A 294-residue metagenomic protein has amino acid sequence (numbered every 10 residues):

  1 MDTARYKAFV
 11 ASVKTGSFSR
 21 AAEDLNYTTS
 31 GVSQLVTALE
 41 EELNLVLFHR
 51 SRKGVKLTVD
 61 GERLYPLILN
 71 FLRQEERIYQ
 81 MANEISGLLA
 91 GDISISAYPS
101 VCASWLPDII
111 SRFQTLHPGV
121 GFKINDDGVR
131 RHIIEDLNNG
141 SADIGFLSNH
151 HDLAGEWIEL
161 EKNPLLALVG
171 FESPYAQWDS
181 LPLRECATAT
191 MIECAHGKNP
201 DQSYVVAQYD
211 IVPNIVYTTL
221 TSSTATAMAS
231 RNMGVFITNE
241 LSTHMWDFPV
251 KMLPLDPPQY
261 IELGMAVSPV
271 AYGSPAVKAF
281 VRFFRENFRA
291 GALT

Functional and structural regions predicted by a protein language model:
A11-Y27: Short helix-boundary/capping micro-motifs
F18, E40-L57: A short LG(V/I)-centered, amphipathic sequence patch enriched for acidic residue(s) preceding the LG motif
V46, R52-V55, E62, R73-S96 (+5 more regions): Short helix-loop hinge/linker segments at domain boundaries
G87, A154-L165, V169-M191, P275: Flexible hinge/capping segments at coil-to-helix
A90-D152, T219: Central regulatory/effector-binding core of bacterial HTH transcription factors
V129-I133, N138, G197-K251: Hydrophobic hinge/microswitch elements
A154-E159, N163-P164, W178, S223-Y272: Beta-alpha-beta core module
Y175, A189-D210, G273-V281, G291: Secondary-structure junction motif
